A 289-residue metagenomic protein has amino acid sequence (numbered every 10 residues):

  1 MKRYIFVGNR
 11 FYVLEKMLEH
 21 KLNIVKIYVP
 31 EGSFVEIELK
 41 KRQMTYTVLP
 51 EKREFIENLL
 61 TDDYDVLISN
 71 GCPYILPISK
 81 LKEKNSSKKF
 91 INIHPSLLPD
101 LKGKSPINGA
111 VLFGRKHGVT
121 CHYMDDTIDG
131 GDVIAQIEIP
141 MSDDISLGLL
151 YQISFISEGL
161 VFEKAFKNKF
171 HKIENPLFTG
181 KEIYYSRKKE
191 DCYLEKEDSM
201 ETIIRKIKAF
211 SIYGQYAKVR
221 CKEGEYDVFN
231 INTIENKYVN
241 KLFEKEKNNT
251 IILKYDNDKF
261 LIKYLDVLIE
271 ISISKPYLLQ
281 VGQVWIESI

Functional and structural regions predicted by a protein language model:
M1-G224, D256-I289: One-carbon transfer enzymes
F229-N236, I273-L278: A short, sequence-level motif marking secondary-structure junctions
I234-K259: A conserved acidic, glycine/proline-rich C-terminal tail/linker
